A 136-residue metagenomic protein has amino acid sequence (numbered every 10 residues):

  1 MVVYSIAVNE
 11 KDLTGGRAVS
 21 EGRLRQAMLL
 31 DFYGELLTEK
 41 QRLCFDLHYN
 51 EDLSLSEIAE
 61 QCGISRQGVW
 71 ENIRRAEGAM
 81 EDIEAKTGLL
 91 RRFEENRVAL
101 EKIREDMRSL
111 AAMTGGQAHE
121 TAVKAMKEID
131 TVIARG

Functional and structural regions predicted by a protein language model:
M28-L37: Short amphipathic alpha-helical boundary/capping segments
E39-N50: Short amphipathic alpha helix immediately N-terminal
L55: Helix-turn-helix DNA-binding elements, focusing on the entry/boundary residues of the two helices that contact DNA
I58-A59, V69: Hydrophobic positions on the alpha-helical face of helix-turn-helix-like DNA-binding modules
S65-R66: Helix-turn-helix DNA-binding motif, specifically the short coil turn and the N-cap/start of the second
N72-R75: Residues within the DNA-recognition helix of helix-turn-helix
E77-E84: C-terminal flanking helix
K86-M113: Intrinsically disordered, low-complexity basic tails/linkers immediately adjacent to helix-turn-helix/homeobox/MYB/SANT
